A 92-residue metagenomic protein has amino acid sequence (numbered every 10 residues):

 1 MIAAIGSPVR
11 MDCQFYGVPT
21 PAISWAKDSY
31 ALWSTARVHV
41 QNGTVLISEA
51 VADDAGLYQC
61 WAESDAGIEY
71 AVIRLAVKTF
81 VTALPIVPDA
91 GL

Functional and structural regions predicted by a protein language model:
M1-L92: Immunoglobulin-superfamily
